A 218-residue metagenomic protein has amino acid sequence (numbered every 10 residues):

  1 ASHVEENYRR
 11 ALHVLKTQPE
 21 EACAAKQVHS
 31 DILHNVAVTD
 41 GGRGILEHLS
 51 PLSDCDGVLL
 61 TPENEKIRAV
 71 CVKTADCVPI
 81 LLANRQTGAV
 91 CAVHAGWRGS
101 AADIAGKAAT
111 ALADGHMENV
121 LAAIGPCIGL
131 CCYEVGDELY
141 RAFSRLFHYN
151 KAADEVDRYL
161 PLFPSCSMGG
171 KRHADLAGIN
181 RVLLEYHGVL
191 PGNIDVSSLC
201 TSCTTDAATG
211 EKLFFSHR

Functional and structural regions predicted by a protein language model:
A1-R218: Active-site microenvironment for binding and transforming phosphate-containing groups
